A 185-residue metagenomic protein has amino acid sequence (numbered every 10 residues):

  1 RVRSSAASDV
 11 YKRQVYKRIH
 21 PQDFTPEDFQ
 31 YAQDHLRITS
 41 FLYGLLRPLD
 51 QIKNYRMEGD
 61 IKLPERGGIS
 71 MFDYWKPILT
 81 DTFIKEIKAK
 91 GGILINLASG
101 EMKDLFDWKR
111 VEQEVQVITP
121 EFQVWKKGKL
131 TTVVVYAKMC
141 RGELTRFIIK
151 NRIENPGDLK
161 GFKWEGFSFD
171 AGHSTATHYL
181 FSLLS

Functional and structural regions predicted by a protein language model:
R1-A7, Y11: Single conserved hydrophobic/aromatic residue that forms the stacking wall/gate of nucleotide- or nucleobase-binding
D9-Q22: Residues forming anionic-ligand binding surfaces in small-molecule and nucleic-acid pockets of primarily soluble enzymes
H20-T175, L180-S185: Internal, well-folded beta-alpha domain core
